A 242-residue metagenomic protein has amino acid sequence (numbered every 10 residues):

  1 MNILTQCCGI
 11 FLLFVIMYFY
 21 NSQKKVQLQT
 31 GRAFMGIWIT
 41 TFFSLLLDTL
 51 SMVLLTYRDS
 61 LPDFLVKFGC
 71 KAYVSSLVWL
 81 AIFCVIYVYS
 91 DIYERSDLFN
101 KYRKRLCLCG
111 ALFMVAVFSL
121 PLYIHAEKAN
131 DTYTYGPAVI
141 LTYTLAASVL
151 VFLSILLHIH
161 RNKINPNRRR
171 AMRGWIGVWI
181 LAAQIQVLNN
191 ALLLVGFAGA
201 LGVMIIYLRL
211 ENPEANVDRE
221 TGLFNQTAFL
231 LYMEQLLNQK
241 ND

Functional and structural regions predicted by a protein language model:
M1-G9, F113, V117-F152, Q186-L192: Extracellular-loop-to-transmembrane junctions of the mid-late helices
L4-Y87, R105-L122, M172-V187: Hydrophobic alpha-helical transmembrane segments of multi-pass membrane proteins
V15-Y20, F83-Y87, Y143-I164: Alpha-helical transmembrane segments in multipass membrane proteins, preferentially the mid-helix core
N21-F34, Y89-R103, H158-R169: Membrane-interface helix-boundary motifs at transmembrane edges
K25-T30, D59, S96-N100, S119-A126 (+2 more regions): Hydrophobic, membrane-facing alpha-helical anchors
L61-K71, A129-I140, V195-A198: Non-cytosolic membrane-interface motifs at loop->transmembrane helix junctions
H158-A215: Interfacial "cap-and-anchor" motif at the non-cytosolic start of specific transmembrane alpha-helices
E211-E234, D242: Conserved nucleotide-binding and Mg2+-coordinating catalytic segments in signaling enzymes
